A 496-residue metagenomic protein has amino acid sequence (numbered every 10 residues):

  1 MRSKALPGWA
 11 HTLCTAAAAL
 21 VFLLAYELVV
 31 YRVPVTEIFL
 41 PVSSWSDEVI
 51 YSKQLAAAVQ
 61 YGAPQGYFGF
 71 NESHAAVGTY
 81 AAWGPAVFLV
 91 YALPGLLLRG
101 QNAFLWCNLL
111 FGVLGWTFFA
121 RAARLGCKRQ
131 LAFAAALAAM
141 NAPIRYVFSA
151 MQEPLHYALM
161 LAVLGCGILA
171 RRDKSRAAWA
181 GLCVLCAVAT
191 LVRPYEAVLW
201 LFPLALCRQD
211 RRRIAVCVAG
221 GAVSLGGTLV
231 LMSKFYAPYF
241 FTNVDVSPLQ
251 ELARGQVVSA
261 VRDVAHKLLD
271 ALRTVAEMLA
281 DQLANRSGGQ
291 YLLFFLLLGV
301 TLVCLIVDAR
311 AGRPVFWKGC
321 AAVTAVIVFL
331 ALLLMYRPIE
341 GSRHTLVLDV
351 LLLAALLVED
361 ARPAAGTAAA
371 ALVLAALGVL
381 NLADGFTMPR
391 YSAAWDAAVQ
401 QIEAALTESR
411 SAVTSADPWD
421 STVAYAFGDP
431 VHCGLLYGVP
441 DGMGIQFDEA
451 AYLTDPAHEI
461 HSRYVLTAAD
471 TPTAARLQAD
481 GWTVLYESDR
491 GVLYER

Functional and structural regions predicted by a protein language model:
T15-A16, R129-A135, A180-V184, V218-V223 (+1 more regions): Signature aromatic-anchored transmembrane alpha helix within multi-pass, membrane-resident enzymes that catalyze glycan
L24-R32, P194-E196, Y336, D360 (+1 more regions): Transmembrane alpha-helical segments
Y31-E37, D47-V77, A86: Extracytosolic helix-loop segments that constitute the early lumenal/periplasmic catalytic or substrate-binding loops
G78-T117, S287-F295: Loop-to-helix entry region of an early transmembrane alpha helix in multi-pass inner-membrane enzymes
L114-A120, R208, A276-F316, V326-F329 (+1 more regions): Hydrophobic, aromatic-rich transmembrane alpha-helices and their immediate juxtamembrane boundary segments
F148-H156, G341: Short acidic/glycine- and proline-prone juxtamembrane loop motifs at membrane-interface regions of multi-pass membrane
R213-L298: Membrane-lumen/periplasm interface segments of specific transmembrane helices in polyprenyl phosphate-linked
L374-P440, Q446: Membrane-embedded, lumen/periplasm-facing catalytic core of multi-pass transferases that use lipid-linked donors
